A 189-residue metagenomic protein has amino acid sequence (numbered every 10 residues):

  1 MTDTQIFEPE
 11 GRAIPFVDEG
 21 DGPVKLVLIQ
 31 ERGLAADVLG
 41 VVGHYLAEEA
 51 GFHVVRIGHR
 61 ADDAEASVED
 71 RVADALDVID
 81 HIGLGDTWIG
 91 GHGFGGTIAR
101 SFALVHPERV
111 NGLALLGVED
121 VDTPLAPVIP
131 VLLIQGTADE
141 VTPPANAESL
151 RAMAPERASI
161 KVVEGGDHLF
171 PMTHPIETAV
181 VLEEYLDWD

Functional and structural regions predicted by a protein language model:
P15-D63: Conserved HGGG/HGGXW glycine-rich cap/lid loop of the alpha/beta-hydrolase fold
R32, T137-D139, G165-D167: Acidic beta-to-alpha connecting loop that harbors the catalytic carboxylate
V72-T87: Conserved acidic catalytic loop of the alpha/beta-hydrolase fold
D86-V121: Conserved hydrolase catalytic core segment
P127, L133-Q135, D139: Short beta-strand/loop motif that positions the catalytic acidic residue of the alpha/beta-hydrolase fold
P143-A152: Short alpha-helix in the alpha/beta-hydrolase fold that links the catalytic acid
M153-H168: Catalytic histidine neighborhood in serine/cysteine hydrolases with alpha/beta-hydrolase-type architecture
G166-P175, A179: Catalytic histidine-centered segment of alpha/beta-hydrolase-like enzymes
